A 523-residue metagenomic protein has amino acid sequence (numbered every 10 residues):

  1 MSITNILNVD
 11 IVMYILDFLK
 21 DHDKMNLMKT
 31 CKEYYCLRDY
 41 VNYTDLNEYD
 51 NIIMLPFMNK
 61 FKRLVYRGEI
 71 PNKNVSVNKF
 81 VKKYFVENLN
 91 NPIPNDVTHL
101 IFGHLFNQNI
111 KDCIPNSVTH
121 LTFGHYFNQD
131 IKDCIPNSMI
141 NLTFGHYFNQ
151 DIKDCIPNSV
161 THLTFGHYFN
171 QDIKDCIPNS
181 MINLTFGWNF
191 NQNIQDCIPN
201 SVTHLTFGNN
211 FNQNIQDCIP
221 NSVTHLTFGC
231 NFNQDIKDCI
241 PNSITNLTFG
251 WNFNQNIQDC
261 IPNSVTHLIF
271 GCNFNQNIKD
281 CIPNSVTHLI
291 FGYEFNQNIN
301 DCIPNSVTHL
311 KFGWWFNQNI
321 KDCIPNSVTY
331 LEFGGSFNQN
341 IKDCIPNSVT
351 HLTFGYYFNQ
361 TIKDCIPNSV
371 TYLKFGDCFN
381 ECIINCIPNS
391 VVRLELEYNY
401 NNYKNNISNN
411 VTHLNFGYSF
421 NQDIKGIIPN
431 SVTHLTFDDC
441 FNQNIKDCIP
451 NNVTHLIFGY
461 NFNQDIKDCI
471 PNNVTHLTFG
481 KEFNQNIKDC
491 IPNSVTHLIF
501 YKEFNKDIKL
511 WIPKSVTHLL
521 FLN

Functional and structural regions predicted by a protein language model:
M1-E33: N-terminal Skp1-binding subsegment of the F-box domain
C36-N109, C113, S117-T119, F123-G124: LRR N-terminal entry segment and analogous cap-like coil->beta motifs
K79, L522-N523: A detector of long low-complexity, disordered segments enriched in serine/threonine/proline
T98-N399, S408-N505, K509, P513-H518: Thr-biased low-complexity repeat/linker tracts and other Thr-enriched repetitive architectures
N402: Catalytic core of nucleotide-activated saccharide and alditol-phosphate transferases
